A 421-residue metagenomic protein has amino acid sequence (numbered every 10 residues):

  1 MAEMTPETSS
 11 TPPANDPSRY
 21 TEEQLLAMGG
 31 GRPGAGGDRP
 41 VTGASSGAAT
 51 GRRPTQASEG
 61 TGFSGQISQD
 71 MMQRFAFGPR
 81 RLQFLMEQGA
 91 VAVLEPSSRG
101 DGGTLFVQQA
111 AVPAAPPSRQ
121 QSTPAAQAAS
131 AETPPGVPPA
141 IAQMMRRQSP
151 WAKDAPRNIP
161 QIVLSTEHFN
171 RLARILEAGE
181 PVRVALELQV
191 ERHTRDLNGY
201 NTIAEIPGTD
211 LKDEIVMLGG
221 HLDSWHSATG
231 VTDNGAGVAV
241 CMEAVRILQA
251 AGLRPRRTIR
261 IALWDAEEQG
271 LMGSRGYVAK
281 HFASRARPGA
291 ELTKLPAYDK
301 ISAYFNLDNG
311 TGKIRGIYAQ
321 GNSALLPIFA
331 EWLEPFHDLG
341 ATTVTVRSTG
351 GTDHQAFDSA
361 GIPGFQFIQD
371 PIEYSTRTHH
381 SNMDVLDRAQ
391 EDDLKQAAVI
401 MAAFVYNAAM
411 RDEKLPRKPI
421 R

Functional and structural regions predicted by a protein language model:
M1, E7-D16, Q24, S64-L82 (+8 more regions): Second-shell loop/turn segments in exported
M4, T21, L85, T202 (+3 more regions): Alpha-helical metal-binding/catalytic segments enriched in His/Glu/Asp
T5-P6, N15-G43, A48, R146-W151 (+5 more regions): Metal-dependent peptidase/peptidase-like ectodomains
E7-A14, S97, G102-Q109, E214-V216 (+4 more regions): Short, solvent-exposed loop/turn and secondary-structure capping segments
Y20, Q24-M72, Q109-R147: Disordered, low-complexity segments in secreted/periplasmic proteins that are enriched in proline
F63-S68, R74, M86, A92 (+3 more regions): Active-site-adjacent substrate-binding region of metalloamidase/peptidase-like peptide-processing proteins
A131, V137-V231, E243-R246, A250-R256: Soluble metallo-hydrolase cores and metallopeptidase-like ectodomains found primarily in the secretory/periplasmic
D210-K212, I247-R257, S284-G289, T293-Y298 (+1 more regions): Secondary-structure transition/capping motifs at alpha-helix termini and the adjoining loop/turn into the next element
